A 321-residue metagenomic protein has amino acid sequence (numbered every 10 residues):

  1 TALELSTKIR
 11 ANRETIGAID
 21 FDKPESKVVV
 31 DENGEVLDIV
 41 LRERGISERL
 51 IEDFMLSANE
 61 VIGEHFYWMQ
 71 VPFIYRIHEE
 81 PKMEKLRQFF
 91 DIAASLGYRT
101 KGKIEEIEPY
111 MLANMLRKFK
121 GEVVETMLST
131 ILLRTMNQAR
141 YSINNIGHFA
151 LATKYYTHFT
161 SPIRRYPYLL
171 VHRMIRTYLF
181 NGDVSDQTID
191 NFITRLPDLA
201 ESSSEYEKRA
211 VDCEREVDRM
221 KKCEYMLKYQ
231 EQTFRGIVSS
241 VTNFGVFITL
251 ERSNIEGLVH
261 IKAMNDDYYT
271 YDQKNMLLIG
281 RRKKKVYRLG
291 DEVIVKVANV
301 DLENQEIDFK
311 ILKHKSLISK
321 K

Functional and structural regions predicted by a protein language model:
T1-N265, G290, K296-K321: Electropositive polyanion-binding surfaces
N254-V286: Beta-strand/loop nucleic-acid-binding surfaces
